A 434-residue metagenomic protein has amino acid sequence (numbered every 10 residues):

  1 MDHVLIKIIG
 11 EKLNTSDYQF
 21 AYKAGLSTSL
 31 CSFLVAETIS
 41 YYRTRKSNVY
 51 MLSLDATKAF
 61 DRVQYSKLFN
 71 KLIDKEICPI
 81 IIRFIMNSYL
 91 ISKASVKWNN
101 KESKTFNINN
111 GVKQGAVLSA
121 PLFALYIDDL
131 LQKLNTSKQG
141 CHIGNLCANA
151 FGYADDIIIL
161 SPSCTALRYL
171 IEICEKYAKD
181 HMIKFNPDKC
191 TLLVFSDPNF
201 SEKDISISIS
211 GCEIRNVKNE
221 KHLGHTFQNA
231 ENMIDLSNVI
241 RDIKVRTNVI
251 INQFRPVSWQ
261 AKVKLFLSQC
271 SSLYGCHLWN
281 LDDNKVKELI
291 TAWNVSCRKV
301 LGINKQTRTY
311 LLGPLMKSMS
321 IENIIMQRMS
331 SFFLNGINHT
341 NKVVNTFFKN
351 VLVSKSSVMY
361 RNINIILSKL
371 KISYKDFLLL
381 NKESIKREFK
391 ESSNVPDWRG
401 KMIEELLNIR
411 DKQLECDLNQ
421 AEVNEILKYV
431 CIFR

Functional and structural regions predicted by a protein language model:
M1-K71, K75, T165, D188 (+3 more regions): Charged boundary/loop elements
I8-K12, A94-F106, I240-V249: Active-site-adjacent bridging/hinge elements
I9, K23-A24, A154-D155, N186-T191 (+2 more regions): Non-catalytic, peripheral interaction segments enriched in hydrophobic/basic residues
Q19-K23, V35, V49-A59, G111-G115 (+7 more regions): Catalytic palm active-site di-aspartate
F20-S29, Y42-T44, T57-D61, D74-K75 (+7 more regions): Conserved, non-catalytic sequence blocks in retroelement Pol enzymes and Pol-derived host proteins
A56-A154, P162-Y169: Conserved polymerase palm-domain catalytic core
N87, N99-N100, K184-N219: Short, conserved micro-motifs composed of acidic
I171-E175: Short amphipathic alpha-helices in soluble, non-transmembrane regions that often serve as interface/regulatory elements
